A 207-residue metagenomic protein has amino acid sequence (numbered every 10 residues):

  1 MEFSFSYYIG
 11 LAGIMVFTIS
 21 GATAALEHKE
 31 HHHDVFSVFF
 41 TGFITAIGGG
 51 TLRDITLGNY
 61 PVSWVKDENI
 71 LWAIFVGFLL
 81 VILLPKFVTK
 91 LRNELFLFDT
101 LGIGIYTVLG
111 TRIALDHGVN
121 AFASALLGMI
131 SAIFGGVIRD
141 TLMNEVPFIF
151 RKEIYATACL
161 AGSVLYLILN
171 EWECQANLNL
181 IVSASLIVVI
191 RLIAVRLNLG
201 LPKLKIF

Functional and structural regions predicted by a protein language model:
M1-S6, I55-V65, G110-A123, I168-N179: Helix-coil boundary and interhelical linker segments in multi-pass alpha-helical membrane proteins
S4-M15, V62-V76, N120-A132: Structural signature of hydrophobic alpha-helical transmembrane segments
Y7-G21, F40-I44, G162: The first (N-terminal) embedded transmembrane alpha-helix
I19-E30, D54-I55, L79-R92, V137-P147 (+1 more regions): C-terminal ends of transmembrane helices
V35-T41, D67-L71, R92-I103, L127 (+2 more regions): Cytoplasmic-side transmembrane-helix entry/capping segments in multi-pass membrane proteins
F39-G48, F98-R112, I154-L167, V188: Small-residue-rich segments of transmembrane alpha-helices in multi-pass membrane proteins, especially helix faces
F40-I44, T51-L57, L126, I130 (+2 more regions): Short, structured motif recognition centered on aromatic/hydrophobic residues
T89-F148: Membrane-proximal helix-loop-helix units in multi-pass membrane proteins
